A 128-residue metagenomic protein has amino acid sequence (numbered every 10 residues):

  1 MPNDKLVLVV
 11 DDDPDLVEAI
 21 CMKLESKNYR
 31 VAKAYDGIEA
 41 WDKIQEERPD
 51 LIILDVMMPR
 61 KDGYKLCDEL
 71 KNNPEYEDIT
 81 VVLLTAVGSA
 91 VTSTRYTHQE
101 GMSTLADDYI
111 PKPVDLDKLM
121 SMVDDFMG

Functional and structural regions predicted by a protein language model:
M1-L6, D117-G128: Non-catalytic signal-transmission and effector/linker regions of two-component phosphorelay proteins
E18-S26: Charged docking surfaces used in two-component/phosphorelay signaling
N28-Y35, K43: Short hydrophobic/Thr-rich beta-strand motif most characteristic of the beta2 strand and flanking loop of CheY-like
Y35-E39, D62-D68: Acidic catalytic/metal-coordinating carboxylates
E47-I53: Active-site beta3 strand of CheY-like receiver
D55, T85: Active-site residues of response regulator receiver
M58: Receiver (REC) domain active-site loop signature in two-component systems and cognate sites in sensor histidine kinases
K65, G88-I110, D117, S121: Alpha4 helix (beta4-alpha4-beta5 surface) of REC/receiver domains from two-component response regulators
